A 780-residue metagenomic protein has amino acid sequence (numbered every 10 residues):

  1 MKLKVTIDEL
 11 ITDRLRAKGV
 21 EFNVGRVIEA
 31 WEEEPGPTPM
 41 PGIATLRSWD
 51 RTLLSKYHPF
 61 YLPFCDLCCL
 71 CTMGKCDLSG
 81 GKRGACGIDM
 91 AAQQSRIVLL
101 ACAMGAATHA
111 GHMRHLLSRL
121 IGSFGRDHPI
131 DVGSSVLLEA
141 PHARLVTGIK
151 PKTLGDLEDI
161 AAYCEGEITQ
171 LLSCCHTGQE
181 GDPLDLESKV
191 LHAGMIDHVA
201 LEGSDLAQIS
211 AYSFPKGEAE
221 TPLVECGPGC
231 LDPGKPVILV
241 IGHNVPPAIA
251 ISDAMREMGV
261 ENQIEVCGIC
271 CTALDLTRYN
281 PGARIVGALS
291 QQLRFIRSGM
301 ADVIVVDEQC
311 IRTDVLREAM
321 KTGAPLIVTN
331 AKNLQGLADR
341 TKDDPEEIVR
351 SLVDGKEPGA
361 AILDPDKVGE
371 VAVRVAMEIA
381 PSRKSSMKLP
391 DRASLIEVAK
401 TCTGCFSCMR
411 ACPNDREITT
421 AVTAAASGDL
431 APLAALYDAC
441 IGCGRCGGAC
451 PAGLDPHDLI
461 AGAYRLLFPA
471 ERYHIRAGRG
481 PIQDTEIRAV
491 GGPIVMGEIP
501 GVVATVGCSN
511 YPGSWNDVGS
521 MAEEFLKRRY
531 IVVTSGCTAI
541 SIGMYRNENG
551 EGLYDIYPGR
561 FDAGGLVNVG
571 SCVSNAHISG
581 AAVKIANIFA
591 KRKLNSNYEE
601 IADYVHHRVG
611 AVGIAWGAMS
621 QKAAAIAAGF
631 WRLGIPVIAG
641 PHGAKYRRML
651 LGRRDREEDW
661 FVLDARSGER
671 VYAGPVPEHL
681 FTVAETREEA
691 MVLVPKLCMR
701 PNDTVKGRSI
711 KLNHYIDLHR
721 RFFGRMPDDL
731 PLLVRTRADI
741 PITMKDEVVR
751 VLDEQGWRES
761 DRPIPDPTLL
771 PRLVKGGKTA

Functional and structural regions predicted by a protein language model:
M1-A780: Metallocofactor- and cofactor-centric catalytic cores in central/energy metabolism, strongly enriched
